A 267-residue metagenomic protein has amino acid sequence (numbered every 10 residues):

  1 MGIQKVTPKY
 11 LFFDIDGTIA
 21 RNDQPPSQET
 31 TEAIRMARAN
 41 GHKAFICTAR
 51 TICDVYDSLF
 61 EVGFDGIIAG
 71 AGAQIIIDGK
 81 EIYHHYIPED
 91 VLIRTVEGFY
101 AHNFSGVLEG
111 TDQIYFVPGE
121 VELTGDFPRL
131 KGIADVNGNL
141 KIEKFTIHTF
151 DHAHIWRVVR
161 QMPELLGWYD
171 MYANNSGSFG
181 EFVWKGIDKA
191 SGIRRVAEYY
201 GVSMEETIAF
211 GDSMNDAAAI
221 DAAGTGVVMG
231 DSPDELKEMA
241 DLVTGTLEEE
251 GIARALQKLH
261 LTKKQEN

Functional and structural regions predicted by a protein language model:
G2-K9, S27, E181-N267: Mg2+-dependent phosphoryl-transfer enzymes with acidic/Ser/Thr/Gly-rich catalytic loops
T7-Q24, T48, I220: Asp-based phosphoryl-transfer active-site loop
G17, G72, G211-S213: Active-site metal-binding loops of divalent metal-dependent hydrolases
N22-E122: Active-site phosphate-binding/coordination module
T30, V55-L59, V158, M162 (+3 more regions): Hydrophobic packing residues within well-ordered alpha-helices of enzyme cores
V62-G63, A71, L165-G167, A222-A223 (+1 more regions): Short, structured coil segments at secondary-structure junctions
F64-A71, H85, P128-L130, V227-G230 (+1 more regions): Short hydrophobic/aromatic-enriched beta-strand-loop microsegments
G98, H102-A222, D231: Conserved acidic, metal-coordinating active-site core of Asp-based, Mg2+-dependent phosphoryl-transfer enzymes
